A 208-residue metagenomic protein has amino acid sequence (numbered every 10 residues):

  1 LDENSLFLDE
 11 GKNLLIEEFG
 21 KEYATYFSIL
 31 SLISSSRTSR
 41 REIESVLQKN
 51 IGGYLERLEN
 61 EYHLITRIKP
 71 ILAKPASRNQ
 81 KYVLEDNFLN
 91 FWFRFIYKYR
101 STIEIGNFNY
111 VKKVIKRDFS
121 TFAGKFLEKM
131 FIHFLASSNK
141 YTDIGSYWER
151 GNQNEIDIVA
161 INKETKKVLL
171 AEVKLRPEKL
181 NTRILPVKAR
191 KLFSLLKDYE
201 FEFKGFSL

Functional and structural regions predicted by a protein language model:
L1-L89, F93-R94: Interdomain hinge/linker elements that couple catalytic modules in large macromolecular machines
R78-L208: A cross-kingdom feature that marks ATP-driven nucleic-acid transaction machinery
